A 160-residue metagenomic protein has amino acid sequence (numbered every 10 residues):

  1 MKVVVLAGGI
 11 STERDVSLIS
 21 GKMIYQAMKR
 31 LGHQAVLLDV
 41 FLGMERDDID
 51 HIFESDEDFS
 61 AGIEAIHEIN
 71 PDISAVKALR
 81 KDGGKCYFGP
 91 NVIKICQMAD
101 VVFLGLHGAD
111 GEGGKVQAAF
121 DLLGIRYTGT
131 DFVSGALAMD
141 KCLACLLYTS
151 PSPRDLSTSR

Functional and structural regions predicted by a protein language model:
M1-V133, L137-L147: ATP-binding N-terminal substructure of ATP-dependent carboxylate-amine bond-forming enzymes
Y148-P153: Conserved small/polar residues in nucleotide/adenosyl-binding loops
